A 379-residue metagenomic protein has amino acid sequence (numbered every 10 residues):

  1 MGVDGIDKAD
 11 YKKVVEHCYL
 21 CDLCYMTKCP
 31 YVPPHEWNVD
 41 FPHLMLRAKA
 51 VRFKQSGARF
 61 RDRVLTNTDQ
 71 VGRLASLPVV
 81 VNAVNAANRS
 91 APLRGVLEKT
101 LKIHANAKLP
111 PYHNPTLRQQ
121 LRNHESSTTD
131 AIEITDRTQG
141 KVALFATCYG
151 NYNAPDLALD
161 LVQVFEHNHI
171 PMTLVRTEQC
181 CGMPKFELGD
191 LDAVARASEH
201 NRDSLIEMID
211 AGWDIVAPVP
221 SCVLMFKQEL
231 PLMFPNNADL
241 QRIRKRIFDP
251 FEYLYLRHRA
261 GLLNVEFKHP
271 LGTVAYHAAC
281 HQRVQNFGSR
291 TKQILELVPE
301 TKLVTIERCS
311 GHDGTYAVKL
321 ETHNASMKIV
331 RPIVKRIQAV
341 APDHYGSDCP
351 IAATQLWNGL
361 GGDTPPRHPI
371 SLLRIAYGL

Functional and structural regions predicted by a protein language model:
M1-L20, V32-E36: Ferredoxin-like iron-sulfur electron-transfer modules
Y11-H17, D22, L174, T273 (+1 more regions): Residue-level signal for mature regions of secreted extracellular proteins and peptides
Y11-V15, M26, F41-M45: Generic internal hydrophobic packing segments that stabilize the cores of diverse globular domains
V15-C21, M26, E178, H277 (+1 more regions): Residues immediately within or flanking Cys/His clusters that coordinate Zn2+ in small zinc-binding modules
Y25, P30-Y31, N67: N-terminal low-complexity, Ser/Thr- and acidic-residue-enriched intrinsically disordered segments
T27, H35-N38: Short, non-ligating residues that shape and space the ligands of small metal-coordination modules and catalytic
V39-L379: Iron-sulfur cluster-binding electron-transfer modules in prokaryotic oxidoreductases
